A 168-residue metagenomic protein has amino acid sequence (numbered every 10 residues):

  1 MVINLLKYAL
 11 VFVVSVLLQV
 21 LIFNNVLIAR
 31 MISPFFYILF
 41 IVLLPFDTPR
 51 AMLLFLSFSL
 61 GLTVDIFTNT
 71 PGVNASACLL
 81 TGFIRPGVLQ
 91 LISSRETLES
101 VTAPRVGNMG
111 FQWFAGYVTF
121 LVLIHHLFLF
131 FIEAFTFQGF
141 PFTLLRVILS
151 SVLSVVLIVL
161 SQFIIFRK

Functional and structural regions predicted by a protein language model:
M1-K168: Terminal, non-globular segments
